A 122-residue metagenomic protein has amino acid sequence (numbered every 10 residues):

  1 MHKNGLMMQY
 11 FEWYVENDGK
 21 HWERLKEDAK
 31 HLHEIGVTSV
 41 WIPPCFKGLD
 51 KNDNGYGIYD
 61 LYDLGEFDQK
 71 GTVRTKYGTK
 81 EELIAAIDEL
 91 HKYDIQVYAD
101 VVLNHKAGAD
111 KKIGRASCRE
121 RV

Functional and structural regions predicted by a protein language model:
M1-Q96, N104, K111: N-terminal structural segment of carbohydrate-active enzymes
I113-V122: Residue-level detector of conserved catalytic or cofactor/ligand-binding positions in enzyme active sites
